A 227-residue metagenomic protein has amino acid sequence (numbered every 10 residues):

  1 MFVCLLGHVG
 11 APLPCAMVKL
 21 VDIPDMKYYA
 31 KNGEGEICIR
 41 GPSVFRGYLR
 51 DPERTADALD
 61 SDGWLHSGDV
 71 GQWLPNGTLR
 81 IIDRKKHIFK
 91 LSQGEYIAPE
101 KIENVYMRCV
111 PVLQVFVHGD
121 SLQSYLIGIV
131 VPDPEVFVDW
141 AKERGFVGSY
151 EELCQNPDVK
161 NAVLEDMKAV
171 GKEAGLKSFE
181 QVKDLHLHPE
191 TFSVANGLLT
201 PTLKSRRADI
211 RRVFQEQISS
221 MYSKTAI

Functional and structural regions predicted by a protein language model:
M1-P14, D22-P24, D51-R54: Active-site loops of AMP-binding adenylate-forming
A16, G35, L126, K183: Change "...and in nucleic-acid phosphodiester-cleaving endonucleases..." to "...and in nucleic-acid processing enzymes
V18, G77, Y106, G128: Residue-level signal for inorganic ion chemistry
L20, Q72-N76, G119: Membrane-embedded alpha-helical bundles of multi-pass transporters/translocases, especially carrier/permease families
M26-N32, E36-L91: Conserved ATP-binding/catalytic segment of the ANL
V44-F45, T78-M107, F137-P157, K177-E180 (+2 more regions): Adenylate-forming
G68-V70, C109-V136, G171-A174: C-terminal boundary motif of the adenylate-forming
F89, Q114-F116, L164, K168-I227: Conserved C-terminal "lid"/linker of ANL adenylate-forming enzymes
